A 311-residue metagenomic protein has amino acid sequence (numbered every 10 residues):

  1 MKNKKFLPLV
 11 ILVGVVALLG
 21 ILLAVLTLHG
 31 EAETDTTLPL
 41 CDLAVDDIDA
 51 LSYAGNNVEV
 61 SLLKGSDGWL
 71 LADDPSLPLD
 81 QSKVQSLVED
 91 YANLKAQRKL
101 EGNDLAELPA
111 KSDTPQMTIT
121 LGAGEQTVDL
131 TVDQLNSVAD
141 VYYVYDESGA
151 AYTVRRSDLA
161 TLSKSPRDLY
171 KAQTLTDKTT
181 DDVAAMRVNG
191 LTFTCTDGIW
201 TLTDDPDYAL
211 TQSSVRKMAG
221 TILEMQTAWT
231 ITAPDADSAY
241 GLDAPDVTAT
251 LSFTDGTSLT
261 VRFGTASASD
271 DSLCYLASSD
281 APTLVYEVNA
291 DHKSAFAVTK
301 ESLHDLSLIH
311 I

Functional and structural regions predicted by a protein language model:
M1-I309: Secondary-structure "cap/kink" motif recognition
